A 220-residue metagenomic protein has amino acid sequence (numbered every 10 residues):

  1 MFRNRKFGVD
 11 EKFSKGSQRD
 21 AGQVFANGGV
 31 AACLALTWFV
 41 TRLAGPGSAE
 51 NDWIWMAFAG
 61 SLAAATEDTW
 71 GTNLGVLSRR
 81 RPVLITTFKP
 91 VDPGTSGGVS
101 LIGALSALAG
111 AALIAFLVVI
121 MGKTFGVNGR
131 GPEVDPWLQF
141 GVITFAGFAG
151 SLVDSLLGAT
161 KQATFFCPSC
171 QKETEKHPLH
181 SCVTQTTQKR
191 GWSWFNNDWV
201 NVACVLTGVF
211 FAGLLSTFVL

Functional and structural regions predicted by a protein language model:
M1-F218: Interhelical loop and helix-boundary elements at the membrane-water interface of polytopic inner-membrane proteins
